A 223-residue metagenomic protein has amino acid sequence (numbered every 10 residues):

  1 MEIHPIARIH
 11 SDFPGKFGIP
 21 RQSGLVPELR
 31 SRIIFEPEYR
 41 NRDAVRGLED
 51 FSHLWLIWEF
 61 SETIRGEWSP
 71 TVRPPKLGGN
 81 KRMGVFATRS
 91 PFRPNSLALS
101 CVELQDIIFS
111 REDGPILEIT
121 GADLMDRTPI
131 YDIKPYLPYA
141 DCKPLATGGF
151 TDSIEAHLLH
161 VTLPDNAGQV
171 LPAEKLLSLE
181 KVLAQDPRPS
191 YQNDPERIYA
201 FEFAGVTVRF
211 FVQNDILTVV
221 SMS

Functional and structural regions predicted by a protein language model:
M1-L97, F109-I116, A122-S223: Mixed-charge, low-complexity intrinsically disordered regions
H10, V102-Q105: Conserved positions in beta-strands of structured domains
